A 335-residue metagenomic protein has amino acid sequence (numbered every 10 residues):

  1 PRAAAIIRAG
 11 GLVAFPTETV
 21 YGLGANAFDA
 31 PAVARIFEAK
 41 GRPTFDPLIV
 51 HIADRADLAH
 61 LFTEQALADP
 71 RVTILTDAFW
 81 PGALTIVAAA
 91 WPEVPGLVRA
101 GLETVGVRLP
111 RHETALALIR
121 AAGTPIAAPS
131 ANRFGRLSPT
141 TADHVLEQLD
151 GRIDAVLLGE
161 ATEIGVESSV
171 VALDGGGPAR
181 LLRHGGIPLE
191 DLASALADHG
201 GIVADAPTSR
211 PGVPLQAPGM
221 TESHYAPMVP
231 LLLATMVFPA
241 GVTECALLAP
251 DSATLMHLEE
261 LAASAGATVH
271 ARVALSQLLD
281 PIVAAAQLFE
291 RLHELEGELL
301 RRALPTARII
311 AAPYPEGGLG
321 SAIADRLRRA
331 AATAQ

Functional and structural regions predicted by a protein language model:
P1-Q335: Active-site-adjacent structural elements in enzyme catalytic cores
